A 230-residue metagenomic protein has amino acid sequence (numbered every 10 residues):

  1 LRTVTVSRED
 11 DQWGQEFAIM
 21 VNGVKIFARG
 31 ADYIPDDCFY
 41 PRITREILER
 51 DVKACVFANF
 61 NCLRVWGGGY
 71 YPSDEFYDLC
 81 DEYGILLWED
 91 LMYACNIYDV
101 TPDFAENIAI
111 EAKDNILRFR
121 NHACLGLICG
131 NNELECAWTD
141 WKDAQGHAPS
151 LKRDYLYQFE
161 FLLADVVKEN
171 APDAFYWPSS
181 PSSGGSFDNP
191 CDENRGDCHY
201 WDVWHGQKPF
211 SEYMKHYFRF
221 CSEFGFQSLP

Functional and structural regions predicted by a protein language model:
R2-N96, P102-L127: Active-site-adjacent substrate/metal-binding segments within catalytic domains of carbohydrate-active enzymes
G69-Y71, Y93, L134, S182 (+1 more regions): Active-site-proximal loop/turn and secondary-structure-junction residues that shape catalytic pockets, frequently
S73, W138, S186: Glycine/Thr-rich phosphate-binding loops of Rossmann-like dinucleotide-binding domains
Y77-L79, P102-D103, K142-Q145, C191-D192: Short, glycine/charged-enriched secondary-structure capping and boundary segments
E89, G130, Y176-P178: General beta-strand structural signal in soluble alpha/beta enzymes
N96, N132-E135, V167, P181: Active-site neighborhood of divalent metal-dependent phosphoester/pyrophosphate hydrolases
D114-R153: Active-site groove signature of glycoside hydrolases
H147-P230: Extracellular glycoside hydrolase catalytic/binding regions
